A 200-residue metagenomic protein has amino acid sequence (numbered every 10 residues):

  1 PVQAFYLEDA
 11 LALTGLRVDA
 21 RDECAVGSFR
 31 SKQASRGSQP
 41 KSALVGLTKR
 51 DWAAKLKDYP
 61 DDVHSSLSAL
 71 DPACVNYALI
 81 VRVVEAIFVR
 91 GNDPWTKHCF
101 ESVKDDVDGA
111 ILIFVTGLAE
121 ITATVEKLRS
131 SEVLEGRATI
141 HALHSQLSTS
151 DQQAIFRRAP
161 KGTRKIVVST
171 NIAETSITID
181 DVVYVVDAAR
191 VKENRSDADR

Functional and structural regions predicted by a protein language model:
P1-R200: P-loop NTPase motor module signature
